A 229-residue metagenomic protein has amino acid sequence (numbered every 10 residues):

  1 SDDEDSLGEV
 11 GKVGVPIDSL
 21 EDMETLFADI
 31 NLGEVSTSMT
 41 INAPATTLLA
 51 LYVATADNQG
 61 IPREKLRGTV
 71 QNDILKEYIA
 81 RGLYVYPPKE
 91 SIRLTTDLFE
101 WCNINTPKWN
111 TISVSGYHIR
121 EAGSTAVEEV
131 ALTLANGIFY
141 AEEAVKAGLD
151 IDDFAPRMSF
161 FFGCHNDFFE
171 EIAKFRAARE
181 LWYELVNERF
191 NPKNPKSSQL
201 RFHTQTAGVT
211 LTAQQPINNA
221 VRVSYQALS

Functional and structural regions predicted by a protein language model:
S1, N218-S229: Non-catalytic terminal/interface segments that mediate subunit docking, oligomerization, and allosteric communication
S1-E171, R189-P192, K196-Q205: Catalytic alpha/beta active-site cores
T47, A177, N219-R222: Charged, alpha-helix-enriched surfaces in structured cytosolic catalytic cores of large nucleotide-utilizing machines
Y140-A141, L181, L185: Short, well-ordered amphipathic alpha-helical segments that serve as non-catalytic structural scaffolds within diverse
E171-R179: Extended amphipathic alpha-helical segments enriched in small hydrophobics
Y183, A207-R222: Flexible, glycine/threonine-enriched loop-and-boundary segments that flank and lead into catalytic domains of large
V186-F190, L228: Alpha-helix capping/termination and helix-coil
